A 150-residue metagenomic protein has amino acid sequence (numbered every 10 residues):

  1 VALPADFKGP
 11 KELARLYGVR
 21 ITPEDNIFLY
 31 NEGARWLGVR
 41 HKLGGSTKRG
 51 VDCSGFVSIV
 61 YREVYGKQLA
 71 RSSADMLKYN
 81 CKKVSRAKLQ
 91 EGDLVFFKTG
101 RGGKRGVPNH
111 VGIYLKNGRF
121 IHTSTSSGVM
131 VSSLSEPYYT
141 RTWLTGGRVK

Functional and structural regions predicted by a protein language model:
V1-A5, E12-I21, R105-K150: Aromatic- and glycine-rich peptidoglycan recognition patches
A14-L16, L29-G33, K82: Conserved N-terminal glycine/acidic-rich loop preference
L16-V19, V39-E91, G102, L144: Catalytic cysteine-centered active-site loop
T22, I27, G33-R40, G44: Short, contiguous, helix-prone interaction/anchoring segments in small proteins
N26, Y30, A34, S54-S58 (+1 more regions): Extracytoplasmic/secreted envelope proteins and their assembly/folding machinery, especially bacterial periplasmic
R35, R62-E63, I113: Solvent-exposed polar/charged
